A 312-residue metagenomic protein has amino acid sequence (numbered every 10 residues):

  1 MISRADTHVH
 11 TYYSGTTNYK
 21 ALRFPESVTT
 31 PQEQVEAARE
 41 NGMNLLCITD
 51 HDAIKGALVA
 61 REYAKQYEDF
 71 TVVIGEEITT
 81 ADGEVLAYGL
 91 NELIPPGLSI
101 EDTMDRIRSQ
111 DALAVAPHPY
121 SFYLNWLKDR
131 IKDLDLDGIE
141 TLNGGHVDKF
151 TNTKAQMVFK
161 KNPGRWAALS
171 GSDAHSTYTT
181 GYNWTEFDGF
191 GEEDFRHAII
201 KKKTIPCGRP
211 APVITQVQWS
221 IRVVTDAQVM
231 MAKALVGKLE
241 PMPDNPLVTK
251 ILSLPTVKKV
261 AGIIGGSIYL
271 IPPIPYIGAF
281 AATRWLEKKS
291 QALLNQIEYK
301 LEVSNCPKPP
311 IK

Functional and structural regions predicted by a protein language model:
M1-T7, T11, G15-F24, Y67 (+3 more regions): Charged catalytic cores and adjacent phosphate/nucleic-acid-binding surfaces used for phosphate/nucleic-acid chemistry
T7, T49, E76, P117 (+1 more regions): Active-site flanking residues adjacent to catalytic metal/cofactor-binding acidic residues
Q32-D52, L113-V115: Divalent metal-dependent hydrolysis catalytic cores, especially in the metallo-beta-lactamase
A37-N41, I107, I131: Generic structural signal for hydrophobic
M43, F70, A112, N162-W166: A short helix->loop->beta-strand "cap" motif at the edges of active sites that frequently abuts
G56-V73, L124, W166: Short acidic, glycine/proline-enriched helix-loop-strand junctions
V73-T80: A short, structured active-site edge motif that brings together acidic residues
V115-Y123: Aromatic-lined carbohydrate-recognition surfaces of secreted/lumenal glycan-active proteins
